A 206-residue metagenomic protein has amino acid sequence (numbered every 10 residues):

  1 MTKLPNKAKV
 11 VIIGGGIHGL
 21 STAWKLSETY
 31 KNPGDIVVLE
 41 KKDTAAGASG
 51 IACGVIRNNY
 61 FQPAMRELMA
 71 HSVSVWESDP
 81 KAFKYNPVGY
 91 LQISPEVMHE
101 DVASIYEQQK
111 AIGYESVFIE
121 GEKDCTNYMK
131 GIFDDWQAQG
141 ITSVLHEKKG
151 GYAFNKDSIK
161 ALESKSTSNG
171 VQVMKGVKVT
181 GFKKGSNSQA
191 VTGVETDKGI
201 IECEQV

Functional and structural regions predicted by a protein language model:
T2-P5, Y85, I200: Short, flexible hinge/linker loops that cap or flank conserved catalytic cores
K3-H18, V37: Beta1/beta-strand and adjacent pyrophosphate-binding region of the FAD-binding site in flavoprotein oxidoreductases
L20-W24, K160: Short, hydrophobic alpha-helix immediately C-terminal to the catalytic nucleophile
A23, S27, K165: Gly/Ala-rich phosphate-binding loop of Rossmann-like dinucleotide-binding domains, activating on the conserved
S27-S49: Glycine-rich FAD pyrophosphate-binding loop
G34-I36, S116-V117, V206: Hydrophobic anchor at the start of a short beta-strand that flanks the dinucleotide cofactor-binding loop
C53-I132, I141: Dinucleotide-binding Rossmann-like beta1-alpha1 core, especially the glycine-rich loop that anchors the ADP
L145-Q205: Helical element adjacent to the flavin cofactor pocket in flavoenzyme catalytic cores
